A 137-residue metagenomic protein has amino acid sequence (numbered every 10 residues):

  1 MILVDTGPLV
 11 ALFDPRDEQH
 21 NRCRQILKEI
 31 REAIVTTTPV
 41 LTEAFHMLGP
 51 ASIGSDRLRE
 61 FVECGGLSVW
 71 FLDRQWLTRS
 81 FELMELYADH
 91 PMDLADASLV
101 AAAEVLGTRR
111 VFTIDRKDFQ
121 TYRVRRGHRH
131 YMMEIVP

Functional and structural regions predicted by a protein language model:
M1-D17: Metal-dependent nucleic-acid phosphoesterase active-site entry motif
L3-V4, R22-A51, C64-L72: PIN/NYN-family metal-dependent endoribonuclease catalytic core
T6, R57-V62, G66, M132-M133: Terminal helix-to-tail segments of small alpha-helical proteins
G7-P8, P39, Q75, K117: Alpha-helix/helix-capping structural signal
L12-F13, M47, Y122: Residues that scaffold the ATP/ADP-binding catalytic core of kinase and kinase-like folds
S52-S55, A88, G127-Y131: Short, hinge-like loop/turn segments at secondary-structure boundaries
W70-R116: Active-site neighborhoods of divalent-metal-dependent phosphate/nucleic-acid chemistry enzymes
G107-P137: Acidic, PIN/NYN-like endoribonuclease modules and their adjacent C-terminal/linker elements
